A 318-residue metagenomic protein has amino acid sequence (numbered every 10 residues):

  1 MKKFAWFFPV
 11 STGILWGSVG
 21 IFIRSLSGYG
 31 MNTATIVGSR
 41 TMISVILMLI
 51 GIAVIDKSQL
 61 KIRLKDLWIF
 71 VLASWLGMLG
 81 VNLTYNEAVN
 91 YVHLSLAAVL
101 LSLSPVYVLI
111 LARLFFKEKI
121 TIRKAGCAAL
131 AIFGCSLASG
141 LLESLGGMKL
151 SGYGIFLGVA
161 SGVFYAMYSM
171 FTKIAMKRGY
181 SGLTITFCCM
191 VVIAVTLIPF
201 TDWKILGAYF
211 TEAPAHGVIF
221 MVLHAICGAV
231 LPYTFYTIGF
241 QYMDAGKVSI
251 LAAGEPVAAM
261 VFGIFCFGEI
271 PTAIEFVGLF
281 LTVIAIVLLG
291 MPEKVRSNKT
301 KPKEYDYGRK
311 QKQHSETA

Functional and structural regions predicted by a protein language model:
M1-S39, M148-I174, V195, P302-A318: Glycine-/small-residue-enriched transmembrane alpha-helix faces in small-molecule transporters and effluxers
K3-F8, T35-G51, L72, C127-F133 (+2 more regions): Hydrophobic alpha-helical transmembrane segments of multi-pass integral membrane proteins, especially transporters
F7, S39, M78, N82 (+3 more regions): Helix-helix packing/entry segments at the starts of transmembrane helices
S18, S25, Y29, S44-R63 (+4 more regions): Membrane-interface helix-cap regions at the ends of transmembrane helices in multi-pass membrane proteins
G20, L49-L96, L101, L137 (+1 more regions): Specific transmembrane alpha-helical segments of multi-pass solute transporters/efflux pumps, especially DMT/EamA
T35-I46, N82-K119, A125, S161 (+1 more regions): Specific alpha-helical transmembrane segments that line the substrate/conduction pathway and gating interfaces
T41, G140-L141, G217-I219, A253-A318: C-terminal-most transmembrane helix of multi-pass membrane proteins
L64-K65, A98-L101, K117-L137, M148 (+3 more regions): Loop-to-transmembrane alpha-helix entry segments
